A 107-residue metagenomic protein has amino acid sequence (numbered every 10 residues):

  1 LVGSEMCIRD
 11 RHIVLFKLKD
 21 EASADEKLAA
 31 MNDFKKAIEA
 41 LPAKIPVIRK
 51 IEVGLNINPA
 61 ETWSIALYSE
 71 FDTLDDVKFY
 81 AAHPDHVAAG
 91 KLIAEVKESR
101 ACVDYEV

Functional and structural regions predicted by a protein language model:
L1-I8: Short, small-residue-biased leader/transition segments that mark boundaries at the very start of proteins
S4, R49-E52: Short amphipathic beta-strand starts and helix->beta connectors
R11-L18, V53-A81: Short, well-ordered beta-strand segments in beta-rich or mixed alpha/beta enzyme and ligand-binding folds
D20-L28: N-terminal presequence-like segments and adjacent domain-start helices
L28, K35-K44, I48, E70-V103: An amphipathic, aromatic/His-enriched active-site/gating alpha helix that lines ligand/cofactor pockets
